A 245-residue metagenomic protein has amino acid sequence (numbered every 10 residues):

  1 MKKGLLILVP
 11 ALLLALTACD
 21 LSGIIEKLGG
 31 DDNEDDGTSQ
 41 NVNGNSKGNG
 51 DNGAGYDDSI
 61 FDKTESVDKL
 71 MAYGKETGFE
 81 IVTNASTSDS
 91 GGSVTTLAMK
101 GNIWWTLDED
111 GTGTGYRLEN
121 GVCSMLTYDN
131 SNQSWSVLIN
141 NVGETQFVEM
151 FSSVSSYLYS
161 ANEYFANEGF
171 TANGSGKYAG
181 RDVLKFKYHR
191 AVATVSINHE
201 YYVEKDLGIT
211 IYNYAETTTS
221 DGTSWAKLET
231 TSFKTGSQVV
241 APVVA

Functional and structural regions predicted by a protein language model:
M1-C19: Sec-dependent bacterial lipoprotein signal peptides
C19-N102, T235-A245: N-terminal leader/targeting segments and the immediate start of mature chains
I60-F61, V82-G91, N102-D110, V154-E168 (+1 more regions): Short, solvent-exposed secondary-structure boundary motifs
K69-Y73, V94-M99, T114-L118, E168-K177 (+1 more regions): Short, exposed beta-strand/loop patches in secreted or surface proteins that constitute
I81-T83, W104-D108, C123-T127, V137 (+3 more regions): Short hydrophobic/aromatic-rich beta-strand segments that constitute the beta-sheet cores of beta-sandwich/beta-barrel
G92-V154, T218: An acidic-aromatic
W105-T112, A179-V244: Gly/Pro-enriched, hydrophobic low-complexity segments that function as extracytoplasmic propeptides/linkers
L126-D182, Y188-A191, V243-V244: Flexible, processing/modification-adjacent segments and terminal tails in exported/periplasmic/extracellular proteins
